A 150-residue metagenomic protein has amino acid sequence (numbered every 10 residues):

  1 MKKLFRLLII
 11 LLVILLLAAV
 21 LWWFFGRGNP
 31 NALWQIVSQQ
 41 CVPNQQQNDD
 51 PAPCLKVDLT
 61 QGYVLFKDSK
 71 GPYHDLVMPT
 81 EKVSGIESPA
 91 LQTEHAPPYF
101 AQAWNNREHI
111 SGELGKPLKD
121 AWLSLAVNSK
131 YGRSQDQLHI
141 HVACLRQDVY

Functional and structural regions predicted by a protein language model:
M1-K2: N-terminal Lys/Arg-rich, disordered targeting/topogenic segments
F5-L8, L12, L17-Y150: HIT superfamily nucleotide-processing domains
